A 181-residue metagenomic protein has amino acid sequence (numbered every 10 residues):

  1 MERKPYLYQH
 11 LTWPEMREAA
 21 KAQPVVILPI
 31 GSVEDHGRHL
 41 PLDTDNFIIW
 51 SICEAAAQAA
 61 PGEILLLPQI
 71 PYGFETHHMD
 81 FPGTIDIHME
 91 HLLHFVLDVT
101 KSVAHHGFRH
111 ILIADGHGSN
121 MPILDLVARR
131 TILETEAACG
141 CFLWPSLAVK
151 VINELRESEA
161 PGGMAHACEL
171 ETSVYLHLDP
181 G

Functional and structural regions predicted by a protein language model:
M1-G37: Active-site and ligand/interface coordination hotspots across diverse enzymes and nucleic-acid-associated assemblies
P5-L11, Y72-E169: Active-site histidine-anchored catalytic micro-motif
L28-H36, P68-I70, F74-H77: Short, conserved active-site loops that position catalytic residues or coordinate cofactors/metal ions across diverse
D45-A57: Short catalytic helix/loop segments, enriched in acidic residues and glycine and frequently bearing histidine
E54-I70: Active-site machinery of serine-nucleophile hydrolases
E169-G181: A conserved mid-domain beta-alpha-beta active-site/ligand-binding segment of alpha/beta enzyme cores
